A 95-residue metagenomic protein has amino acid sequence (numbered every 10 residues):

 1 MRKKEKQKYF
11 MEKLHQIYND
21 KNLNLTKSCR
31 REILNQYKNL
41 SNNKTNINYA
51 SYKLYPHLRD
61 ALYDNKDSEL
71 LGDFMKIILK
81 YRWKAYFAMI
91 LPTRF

Functional and structural regions predicted by a protein language model:
M1-C29, L34, Y86-R94: Short terminal alpha-helical segments
L14-I17, E32-I33, L40-S41, L54 (+1 more regions): Generic hydrophobic secondary-structure signal
Y18, Y37-K44, L62, I78 (+1 more regions): A structural signal for well-ordered alpha-helices, especially hydrophobic packing surfaces of coiled-coils
L25, R30, Y37-N42, N46-Y49: Mature extracytoplasmic domains of secretory-pathway proteins
E32-Q36, F74-I77: Short acidic/histidine-centered micro-motifs embedded in hydrophobic/aromatic stretches that mark compact functional
N42-I77: Short, charged early-sequence alpha-helical segments and their helix-coil boundaries
E69-F95: Short, functional C-terminal segments
